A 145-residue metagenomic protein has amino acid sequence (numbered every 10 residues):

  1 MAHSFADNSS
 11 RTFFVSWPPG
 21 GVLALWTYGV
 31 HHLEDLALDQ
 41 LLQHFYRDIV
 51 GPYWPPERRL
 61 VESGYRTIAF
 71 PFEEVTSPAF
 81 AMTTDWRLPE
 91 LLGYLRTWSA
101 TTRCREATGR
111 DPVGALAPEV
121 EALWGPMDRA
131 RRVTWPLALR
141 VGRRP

Functional and structural regions predicted by a protein language model:
M1-S4, T27, Y53, E90-L91 (+2 more regions): Tryptophan-centric aromatic hotspots in well-structured domains and transmembrane helices
A2-P18: A short, conserved alpha-helix within the catalytic core of class I
S4, N8, L33, W86: Residues that form or flank phosphate/diphosphate-binding pockets in enzymes that use nucleotide phosphates
S9-T12, G21, T97, R140: Generic hydrophobic/packing signal
F14, P18-D85: Conserved catalytic/acceptor-binding region of the Class I
S63-P145: Conserved Class I S-adenosyl-L-methionine
